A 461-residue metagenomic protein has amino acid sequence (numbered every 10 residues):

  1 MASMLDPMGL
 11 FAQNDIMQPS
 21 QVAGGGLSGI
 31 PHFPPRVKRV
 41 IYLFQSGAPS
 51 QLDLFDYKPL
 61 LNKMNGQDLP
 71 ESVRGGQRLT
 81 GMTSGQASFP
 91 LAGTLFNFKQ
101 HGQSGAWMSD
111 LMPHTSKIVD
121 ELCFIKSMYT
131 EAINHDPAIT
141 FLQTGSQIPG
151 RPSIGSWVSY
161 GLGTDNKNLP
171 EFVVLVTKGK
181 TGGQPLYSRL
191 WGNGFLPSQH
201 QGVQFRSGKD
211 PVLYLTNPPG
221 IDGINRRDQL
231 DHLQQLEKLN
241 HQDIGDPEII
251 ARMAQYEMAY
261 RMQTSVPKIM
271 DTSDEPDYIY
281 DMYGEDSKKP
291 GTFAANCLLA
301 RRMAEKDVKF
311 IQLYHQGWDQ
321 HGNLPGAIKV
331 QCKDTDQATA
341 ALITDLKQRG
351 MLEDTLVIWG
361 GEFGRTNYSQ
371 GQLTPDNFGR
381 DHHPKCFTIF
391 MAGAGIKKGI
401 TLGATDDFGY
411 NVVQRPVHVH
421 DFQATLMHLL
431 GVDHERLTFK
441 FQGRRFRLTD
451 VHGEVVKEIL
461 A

Functional and structural regions predicted by a protein language model:
M1-A461: Ligand-binding pockets and gating/stacking loops
